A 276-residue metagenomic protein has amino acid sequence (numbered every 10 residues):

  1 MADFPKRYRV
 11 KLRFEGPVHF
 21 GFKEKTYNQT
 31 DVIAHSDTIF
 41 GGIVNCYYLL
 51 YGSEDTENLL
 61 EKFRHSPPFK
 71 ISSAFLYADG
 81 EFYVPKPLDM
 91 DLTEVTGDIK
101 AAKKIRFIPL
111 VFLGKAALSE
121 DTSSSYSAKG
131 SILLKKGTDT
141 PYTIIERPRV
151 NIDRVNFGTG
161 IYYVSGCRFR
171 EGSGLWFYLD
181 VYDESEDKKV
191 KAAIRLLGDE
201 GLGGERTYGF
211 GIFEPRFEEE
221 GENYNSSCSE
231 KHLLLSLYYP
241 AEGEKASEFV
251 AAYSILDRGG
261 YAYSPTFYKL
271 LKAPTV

Functional and structural regions predicted by a protein language model:
M1-V276: Conserved active-site/ligand-binding neighborhood in enzyme cores
